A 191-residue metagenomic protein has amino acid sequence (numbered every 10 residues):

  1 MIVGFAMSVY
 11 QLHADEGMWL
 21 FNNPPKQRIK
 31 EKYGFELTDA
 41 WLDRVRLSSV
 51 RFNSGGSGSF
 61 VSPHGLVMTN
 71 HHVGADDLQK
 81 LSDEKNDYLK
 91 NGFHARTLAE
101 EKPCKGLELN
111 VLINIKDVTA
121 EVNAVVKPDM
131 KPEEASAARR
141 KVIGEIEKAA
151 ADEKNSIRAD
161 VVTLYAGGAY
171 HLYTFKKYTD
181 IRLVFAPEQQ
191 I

Functional and structural regions predicted by a protein language model:
M1-S8: Bacterial N-terminal signal peptides
V9-I191: Terminal presequence/propeptide segments associated with secretion/organelle targeting and zymogen/polyprotein
